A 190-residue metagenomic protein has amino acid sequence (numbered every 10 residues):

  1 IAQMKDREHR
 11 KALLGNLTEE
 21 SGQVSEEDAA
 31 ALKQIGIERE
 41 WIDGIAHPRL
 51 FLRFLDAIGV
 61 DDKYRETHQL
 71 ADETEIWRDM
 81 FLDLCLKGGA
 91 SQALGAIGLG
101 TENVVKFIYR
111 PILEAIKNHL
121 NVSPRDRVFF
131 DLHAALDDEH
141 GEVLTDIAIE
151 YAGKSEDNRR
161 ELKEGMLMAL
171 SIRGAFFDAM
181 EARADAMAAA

Functional and structural regions predicted by a protein language model:
I1-A190: Non-heme di-metal
